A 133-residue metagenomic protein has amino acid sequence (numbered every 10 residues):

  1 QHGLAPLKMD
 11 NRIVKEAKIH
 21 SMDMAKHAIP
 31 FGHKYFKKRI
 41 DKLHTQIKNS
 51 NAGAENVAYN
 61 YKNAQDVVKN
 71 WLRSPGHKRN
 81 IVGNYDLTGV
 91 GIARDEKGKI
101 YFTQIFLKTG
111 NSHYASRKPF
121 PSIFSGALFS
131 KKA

Functional and structural regions predicted by a protein language model:
Q1-K132: Functional surface patches built around histidine and acidic residues
